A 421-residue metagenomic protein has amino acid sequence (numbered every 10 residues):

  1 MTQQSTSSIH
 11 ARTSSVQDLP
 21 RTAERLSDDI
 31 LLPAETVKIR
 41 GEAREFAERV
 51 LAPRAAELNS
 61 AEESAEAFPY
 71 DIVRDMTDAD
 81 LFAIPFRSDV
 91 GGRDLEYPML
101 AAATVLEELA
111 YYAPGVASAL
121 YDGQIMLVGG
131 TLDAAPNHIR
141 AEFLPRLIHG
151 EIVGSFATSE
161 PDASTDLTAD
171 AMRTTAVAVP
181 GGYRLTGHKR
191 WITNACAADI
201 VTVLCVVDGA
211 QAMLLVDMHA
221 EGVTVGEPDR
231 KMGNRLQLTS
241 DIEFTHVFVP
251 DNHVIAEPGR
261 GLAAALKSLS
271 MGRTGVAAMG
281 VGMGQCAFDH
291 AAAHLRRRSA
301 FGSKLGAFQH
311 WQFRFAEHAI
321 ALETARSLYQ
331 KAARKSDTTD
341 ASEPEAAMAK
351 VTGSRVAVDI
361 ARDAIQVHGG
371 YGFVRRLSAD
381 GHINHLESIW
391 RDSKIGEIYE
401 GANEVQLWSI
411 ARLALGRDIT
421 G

Functional and structural regions predicted by a protein language model:
M1-Y111, H138-I139, G150, A178-G182 (+1 more regions): Alpha-helical interface subdomain recognition
L51, A117-R140, T168: N-terminal glycine-rich flavin-associated loop
E96-Y97, L167-D170, N194-D199, R235-L236: Short glycine/proline-enriched turns and hinge-like loops at secondary-structure junctions
G150-E160: A short, Trp-centered hydrophobic/proline-enriched beta-strand micro-motif
A163-T168, Y183: Hydrophobic, small-residue-rich alpha-helical packing segments that form membrane-like cores
T186-G226: A short core secondary-structure module
H219-P250: Flexible, small-/acidic-enriched active-site or ligand-binding loops
T245-A264: Long, acidic (Asp/Glu-rich), low-complexity accessory segments flanking structured domains
